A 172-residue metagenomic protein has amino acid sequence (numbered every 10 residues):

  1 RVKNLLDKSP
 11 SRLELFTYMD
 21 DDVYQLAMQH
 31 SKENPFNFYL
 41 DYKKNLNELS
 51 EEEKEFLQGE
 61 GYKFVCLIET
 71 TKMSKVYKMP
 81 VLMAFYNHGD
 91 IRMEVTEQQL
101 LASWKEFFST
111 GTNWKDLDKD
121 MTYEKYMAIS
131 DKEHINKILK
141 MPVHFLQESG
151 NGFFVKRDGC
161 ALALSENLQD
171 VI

Functional and structural regions predicted by a protein language model:
R1-I172: Intrinsically disordered, charged low-complexity linkers and terminal tails that flank or connect structured domains
